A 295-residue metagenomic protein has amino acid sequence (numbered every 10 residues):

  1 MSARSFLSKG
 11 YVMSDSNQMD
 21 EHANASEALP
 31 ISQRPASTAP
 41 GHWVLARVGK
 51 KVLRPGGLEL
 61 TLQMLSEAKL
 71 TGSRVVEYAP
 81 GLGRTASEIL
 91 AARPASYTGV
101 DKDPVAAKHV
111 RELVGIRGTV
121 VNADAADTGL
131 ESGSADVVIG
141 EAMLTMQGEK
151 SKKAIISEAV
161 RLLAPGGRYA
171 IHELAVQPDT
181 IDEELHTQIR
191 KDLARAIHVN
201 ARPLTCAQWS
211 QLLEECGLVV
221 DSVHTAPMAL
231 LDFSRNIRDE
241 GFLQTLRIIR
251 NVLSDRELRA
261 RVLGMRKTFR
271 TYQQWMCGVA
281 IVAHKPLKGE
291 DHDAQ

Functional and structural regions predicted by a protein language model:
A39-L58: Class I SAM-dependent methyltransferase Rossmann-like catalytic core, especially the SAM/SAH-binding loop
R54-T71: Conserved alpha-helix/loop element of class I SAM-dependent methyltransferases that forms part of the SAM/SAH-binding
S73-G81: Conserved class I S-adenosyl-L-methionine
L82-D127: Class I SAM-dependent methyltransferase SAM/SAH-binding core
A126-V138: A short acidic, Gly/Pro-enriched loop at the edge of an enzyme's catalytic core that lines a small-molecule cofactor
K153-R168: A short glycine-rich, Lys/Arg-flanked "PGG" loop and its adjoining helix->strand segment in the class I
R168-M228: Conserved catalytic/acceptor-binding region of the Class I
S222-Q295: Conserved Class I S-adenosyl-L-methionine
